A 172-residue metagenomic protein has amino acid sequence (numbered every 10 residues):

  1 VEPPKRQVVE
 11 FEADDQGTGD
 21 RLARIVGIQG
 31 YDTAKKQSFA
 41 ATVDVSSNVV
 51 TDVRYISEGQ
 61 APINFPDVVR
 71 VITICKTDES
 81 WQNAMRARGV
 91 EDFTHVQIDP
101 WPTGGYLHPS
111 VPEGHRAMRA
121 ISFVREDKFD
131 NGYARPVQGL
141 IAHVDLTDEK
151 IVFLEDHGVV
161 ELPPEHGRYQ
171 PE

Functional and structural regions predicted by a protein language model:
V1-V45, E91-K150, E155: Exposed beta-strand-loop-beta-strand "reactive/processing" segments of non-cytosolic proteins
D44-N48, C75, G158-V160: A short, sequence-level motif marking secondary-structure junctions
V50-T51, I151: Hydrophobic residues embedded in beta-strands of well-ordered beta-sheets
T51-G89: Long, charged/polar, surface-exposed segments that mediate recognition or autoinhibition
R168-E172: An acidic-aromatic substrate-binding cleft motif
